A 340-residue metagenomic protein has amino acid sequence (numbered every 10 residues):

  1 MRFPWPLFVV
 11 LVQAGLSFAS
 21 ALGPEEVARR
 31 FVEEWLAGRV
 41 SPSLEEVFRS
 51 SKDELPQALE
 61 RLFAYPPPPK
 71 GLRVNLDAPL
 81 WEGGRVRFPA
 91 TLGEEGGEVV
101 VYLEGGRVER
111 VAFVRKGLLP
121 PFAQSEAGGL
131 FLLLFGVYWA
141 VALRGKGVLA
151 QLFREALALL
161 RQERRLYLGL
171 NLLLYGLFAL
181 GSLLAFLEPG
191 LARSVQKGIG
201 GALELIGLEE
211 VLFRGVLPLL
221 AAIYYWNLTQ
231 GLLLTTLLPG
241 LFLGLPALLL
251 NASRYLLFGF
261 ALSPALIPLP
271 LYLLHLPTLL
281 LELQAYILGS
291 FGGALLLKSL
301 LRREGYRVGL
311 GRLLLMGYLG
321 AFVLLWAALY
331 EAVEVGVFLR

Functional and structural regions predicted by a protein language model:
M1-L22: Hydrophobic secretory-pathway targeting helix
L22-R39: Short, aromatic-enriched amphipathic alpha-helices that serve as compact interaction elements
E26, S41-G83: Short solvent-exposed beta->alpha transition segments
Y102-E126: Short, aromatic-rich amphipathic segments at membrane interfaces that lie adjacent to a transmembrane helix or signal
F122-K146: Selective detector of the "anchor" transmembrane alpha-helix that sits immediately C-terminal
L159-G176, L314-Y318: Alpha-helical transmembrane segments and their helix-start/interface "positive-inside/aromatic belt" motifs in integral
S182-I206: Interfacial/capping segments of alpha-helical transmembrane domains
L288-R340: Terminal transmembrane helical module of multi-pass membrane proteins
